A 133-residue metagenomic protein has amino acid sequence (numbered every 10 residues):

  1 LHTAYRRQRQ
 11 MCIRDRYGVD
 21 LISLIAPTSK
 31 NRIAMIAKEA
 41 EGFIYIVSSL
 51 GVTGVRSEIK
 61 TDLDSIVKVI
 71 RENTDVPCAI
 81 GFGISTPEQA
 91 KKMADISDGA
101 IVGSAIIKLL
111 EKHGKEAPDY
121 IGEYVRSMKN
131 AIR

Functional and structural regions predicted by a protein language model:
L1-I13: Single conserved hydrophobic/aromatic residue that forms the stacking wall/gate of nucleotide- or nucleobase-binding
R7, S48-G54, I96-K115: Glycine-rich phosphate-binding active-site loops on the catalytic face of alpha/beta enzymes
R14-I44, G54-I70: Anionic-ligand binding region
L21-L24, I44-I46, C78-F82, A100-V102: Hydrophobic faces of well-ordered beta-strands that scaffold small-molecule active sites in alpha/beta enzyme cores
T28-K38, I80, I84-A100: Catalytic cores of alpha/beta
S29-K30, G51-S57, T86-E88, K108: Short, small-residue-enriched loops and turns at beta-alpha junctions that line or gate enzyme active sites
I33, D64-K68, A90, G122-K129: Generic structural signal for well-ordered alpha-helices, preferentially at hydrophobic/aromatic core positions
K108-R133: C-terminal helical cap(s) of enzyme catalytic domains, especially alpha/beta-barrels
